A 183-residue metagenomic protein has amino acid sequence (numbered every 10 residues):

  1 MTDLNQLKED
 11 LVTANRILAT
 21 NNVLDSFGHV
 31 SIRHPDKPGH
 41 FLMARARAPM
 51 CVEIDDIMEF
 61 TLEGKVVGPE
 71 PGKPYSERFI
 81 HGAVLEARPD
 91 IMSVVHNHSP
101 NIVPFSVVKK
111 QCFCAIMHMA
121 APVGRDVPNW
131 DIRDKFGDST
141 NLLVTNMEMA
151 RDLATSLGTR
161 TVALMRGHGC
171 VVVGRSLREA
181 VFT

Functional and structural regions predicted by a protein language model:
M1-T183: Glycine-rich flexible loops
